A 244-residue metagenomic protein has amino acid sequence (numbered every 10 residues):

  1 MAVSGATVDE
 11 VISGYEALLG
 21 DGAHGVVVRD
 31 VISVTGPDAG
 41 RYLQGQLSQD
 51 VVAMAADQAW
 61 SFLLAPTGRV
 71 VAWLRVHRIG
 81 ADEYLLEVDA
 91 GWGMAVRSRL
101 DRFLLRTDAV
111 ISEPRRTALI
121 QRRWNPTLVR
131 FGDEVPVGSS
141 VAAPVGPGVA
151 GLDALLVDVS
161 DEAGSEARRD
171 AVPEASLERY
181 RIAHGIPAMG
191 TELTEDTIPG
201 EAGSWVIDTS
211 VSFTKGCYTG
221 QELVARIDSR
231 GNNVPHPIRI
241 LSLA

Functional and structural regions predicted by a protein language model:
M1-A244: Basic, glycine/lysine-rich polyanion-binding surfaces/domains
